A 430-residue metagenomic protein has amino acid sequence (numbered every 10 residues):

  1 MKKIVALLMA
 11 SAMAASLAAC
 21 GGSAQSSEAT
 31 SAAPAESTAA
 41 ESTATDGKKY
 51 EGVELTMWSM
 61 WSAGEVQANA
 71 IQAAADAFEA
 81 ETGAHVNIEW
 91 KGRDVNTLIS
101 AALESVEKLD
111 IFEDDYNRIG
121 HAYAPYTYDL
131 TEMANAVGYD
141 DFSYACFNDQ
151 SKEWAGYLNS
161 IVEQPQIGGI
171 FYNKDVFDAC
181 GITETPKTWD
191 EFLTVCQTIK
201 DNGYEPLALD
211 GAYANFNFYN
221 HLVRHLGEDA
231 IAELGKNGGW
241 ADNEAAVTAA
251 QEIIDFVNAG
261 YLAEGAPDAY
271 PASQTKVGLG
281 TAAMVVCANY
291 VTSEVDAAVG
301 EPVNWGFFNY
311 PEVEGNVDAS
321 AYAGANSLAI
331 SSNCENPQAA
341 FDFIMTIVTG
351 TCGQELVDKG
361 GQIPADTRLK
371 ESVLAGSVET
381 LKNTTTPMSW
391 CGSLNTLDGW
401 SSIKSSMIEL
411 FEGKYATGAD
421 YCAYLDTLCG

Functional and structural regions predicted by a protein language model:
C20, A102, L109-D110, V137-V176 (+3 more regions): A structural signal for short loop-to-beta-strand junctions that line the ligand-binding cleft of periplasmic/secreted
E41-E51, D115-G169, L193, A245 (+2 more regions): Hinge/lid segment of periplasmic solute-binding proteins
D76-E81, H85, G156, A179-C180 (+2 more regions): Extracytoplasmic/periplasmic substrate-recognition and gating elements
A77-A145, D175-K187, K276, T281-M284: Extracytoplasmic "Venus flytrap"/periplasmic binding protein-like
V86, D178, Q354, T367 (+1 more regions): Conserved C-terminal helix/tail region of periplasmic/extracytoplasmic solute-binding proteins
A122-T131, F147-T185, D210-G235, S320-S331 (+1 more regions): Periplasmic solute-binding protein
Y126-E132, Y290-E294, N326-G399: Mature extracytoplasmic/periplasmic domains
C196-T198, K236-A266: Glycine-centered hinge/linker elements that transmit conformational signals in sensory and ligand-binding systems
